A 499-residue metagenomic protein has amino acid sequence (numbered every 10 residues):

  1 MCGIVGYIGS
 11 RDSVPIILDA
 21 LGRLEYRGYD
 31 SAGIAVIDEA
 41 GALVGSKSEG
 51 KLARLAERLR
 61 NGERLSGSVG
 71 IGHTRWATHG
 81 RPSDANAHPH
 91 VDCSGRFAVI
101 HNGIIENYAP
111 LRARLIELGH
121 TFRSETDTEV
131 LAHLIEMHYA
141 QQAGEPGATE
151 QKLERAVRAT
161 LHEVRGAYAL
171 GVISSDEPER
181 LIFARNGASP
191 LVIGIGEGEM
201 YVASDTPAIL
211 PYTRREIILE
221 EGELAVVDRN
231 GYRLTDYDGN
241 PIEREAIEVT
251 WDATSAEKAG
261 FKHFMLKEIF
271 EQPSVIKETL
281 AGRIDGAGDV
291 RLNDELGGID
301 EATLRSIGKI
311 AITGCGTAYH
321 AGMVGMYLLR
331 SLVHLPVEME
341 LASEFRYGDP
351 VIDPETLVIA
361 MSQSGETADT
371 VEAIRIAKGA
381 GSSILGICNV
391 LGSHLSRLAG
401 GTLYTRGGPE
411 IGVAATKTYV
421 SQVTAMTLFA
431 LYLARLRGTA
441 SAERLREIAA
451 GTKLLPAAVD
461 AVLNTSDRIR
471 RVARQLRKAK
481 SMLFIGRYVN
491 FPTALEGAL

Functional and structural regions predicted by a protein language model:
M1-H263, K267, E271-G308, Y347 (+3 more regions): Conserved short alpha-helical segments that host acidic/polar catalytic motifs at enzyme active sites
A20-L24, A87, N186-S189, I218 (+5 more regions): Short, solvent-exposed amphipathic alpha-helical segments in soluble enzyme and RNA/protein-processing domains
I37-A40, S174-E179, V390-L391, R446-T452 (+1 more regions): A glycine-rich phosphate-binding loop feature that marks nucleotide/adenosyl-phosphate handling sites
I100, I173, A184-N186, G194-G196 (+17 more regions): Generic beta-strand/beta-sheet core signal
P110, I182, I193, Y212 (+6 more regions): Short glycine-/acidic-enriched loop or helix-start segments at secondary-structure transitions that form or flank
Q272-I276, L280-A311, G401-L499: Active-site phosphate/pyrophosphate-binding segments
R305-L454: Glycine-rich phosphate-binding loops that contact phosphosugars or nucleotide phosphates
